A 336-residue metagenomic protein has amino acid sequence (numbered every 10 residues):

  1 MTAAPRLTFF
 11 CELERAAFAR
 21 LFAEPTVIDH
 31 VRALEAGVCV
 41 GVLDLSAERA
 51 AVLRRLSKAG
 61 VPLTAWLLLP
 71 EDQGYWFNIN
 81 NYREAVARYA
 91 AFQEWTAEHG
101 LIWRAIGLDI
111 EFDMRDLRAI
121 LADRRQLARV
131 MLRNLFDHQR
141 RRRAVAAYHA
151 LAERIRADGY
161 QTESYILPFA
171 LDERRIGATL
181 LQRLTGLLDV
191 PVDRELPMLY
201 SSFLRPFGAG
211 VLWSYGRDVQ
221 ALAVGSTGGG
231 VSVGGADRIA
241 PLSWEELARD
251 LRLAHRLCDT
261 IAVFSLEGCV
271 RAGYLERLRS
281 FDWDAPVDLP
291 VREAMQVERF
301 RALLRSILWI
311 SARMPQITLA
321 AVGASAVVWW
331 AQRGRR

Functional and structural regions predicted by a protein language model:
A3-F10, A16-A47, E98-I106, D189-V190 (+2 more regions): Catalytic domains of carbohydrate-active enzymes, especially glycoside hydrolases
P5-L13, F136-L181, R194-S201, D218-S232 (+1 more regions): Aromatic-lined carbohydrate-recognition surfaces of secreted/lumenal glycan-active proteins
L7, V192-A209, S214, D218-G334: Substrate-binding cleft of secreted/luminal carbohydrate-active enzymes
F10-E24, G37-A51, E71-R83, R115 (+4 more regions): Acidic-and-aromatic substrate-binding clefts and catalytic sites of carbohydrate-active enzymes
R49-E98: Active-site-adjacent "subsite" loops/lids of carbohydrate-active enzymes
N80-D109, L180, L184-D189, L253-A254: An active-site-proximal structural segment forming one wall of the substrate-binding cleft that immediately precedes
F92-H138, I261-V263: Active-site groove signature of glycoside hydrolases
